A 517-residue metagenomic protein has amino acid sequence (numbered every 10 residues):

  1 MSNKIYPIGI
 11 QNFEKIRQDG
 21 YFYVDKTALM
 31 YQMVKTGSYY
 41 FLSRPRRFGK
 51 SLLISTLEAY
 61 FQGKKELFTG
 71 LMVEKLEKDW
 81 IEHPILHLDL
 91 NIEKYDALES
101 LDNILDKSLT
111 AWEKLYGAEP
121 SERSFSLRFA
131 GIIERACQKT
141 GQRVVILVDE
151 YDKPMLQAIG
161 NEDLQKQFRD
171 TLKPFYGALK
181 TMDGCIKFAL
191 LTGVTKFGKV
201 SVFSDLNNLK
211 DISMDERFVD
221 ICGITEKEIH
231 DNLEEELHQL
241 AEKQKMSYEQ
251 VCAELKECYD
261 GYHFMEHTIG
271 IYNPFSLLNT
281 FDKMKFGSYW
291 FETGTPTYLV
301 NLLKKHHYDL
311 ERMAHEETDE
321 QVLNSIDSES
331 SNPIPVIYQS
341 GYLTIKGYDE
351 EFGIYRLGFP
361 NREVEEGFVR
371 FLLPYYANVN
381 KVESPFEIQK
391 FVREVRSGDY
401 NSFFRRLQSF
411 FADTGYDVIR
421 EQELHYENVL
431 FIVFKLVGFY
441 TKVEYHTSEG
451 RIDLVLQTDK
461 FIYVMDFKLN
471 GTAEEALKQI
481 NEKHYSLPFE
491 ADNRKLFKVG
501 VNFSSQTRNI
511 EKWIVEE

Functional and structural regions predicted by a protein language model:
M1-Q422, V437: Phosphate-binding site recognition
A136-T140, V433-D459: Active-site metal-binding core of divalent-cation-utilizing nuclease and nuclease-like domains
V145, F461-Y463, F497: Structural motif
Q165-T171, L469-S486: Mg2+/Mn2+-dependent nuclease catalytic core
F175-M182, P335-L343, F431-K435, Q479-V499: Metal-dependent nuclease catalytic cores in nucleic-acid-processing enzymes, especially RNase H-like/related
L430, I452-L469, K483: Conserved catalytic cores of phosphodiester-cleaving nucleases, focusing on short active-site segments
P488, D492-E517: Domain-level recognition of nuclease-like catalytic cores that cleave nucleotide substrates
